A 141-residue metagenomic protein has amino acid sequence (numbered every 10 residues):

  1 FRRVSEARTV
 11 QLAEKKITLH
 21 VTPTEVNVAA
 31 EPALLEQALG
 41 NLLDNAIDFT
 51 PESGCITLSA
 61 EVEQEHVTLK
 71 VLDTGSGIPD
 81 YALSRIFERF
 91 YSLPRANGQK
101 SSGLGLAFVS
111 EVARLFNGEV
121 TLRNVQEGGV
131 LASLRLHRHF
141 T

Functional and structural regions predicted by a protein language model:
T9-V21: Short conserved segments within the C-terminal catalytic ATPase subdomain
P23, N27-A30: Conserved micro-motifs of the catalytic ATP-binding
A46-I47: Short helix-loop "hinge" at the ATP-lid/N-box region of the Bergerat-fold HATPase_c
S53-E65: Short beta-strand/loop element within the Bergerat-fold HATPase_c
D73: Acidic ATP/Mg2+-coordinating residue in the GHKL
I78-F90: Short conserved segment of the HATPase_c
